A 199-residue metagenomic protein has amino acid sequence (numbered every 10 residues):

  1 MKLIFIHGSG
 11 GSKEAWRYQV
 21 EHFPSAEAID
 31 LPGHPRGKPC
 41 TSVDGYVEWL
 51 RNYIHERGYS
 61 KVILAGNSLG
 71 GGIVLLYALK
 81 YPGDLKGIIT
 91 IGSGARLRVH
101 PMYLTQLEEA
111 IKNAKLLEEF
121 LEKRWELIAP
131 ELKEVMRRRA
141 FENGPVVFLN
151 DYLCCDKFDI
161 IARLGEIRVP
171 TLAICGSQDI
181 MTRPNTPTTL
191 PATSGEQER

Functional and structural regions predicted by a protein language model:
M1-K38, V43: Conserved HGGG/HGGXW glycine-rich cap/lid loop of the alpha/beta-hydrolase fold
G45-V62: Conserved acidic catalytic loop of the alpha/beta-hydrolase fold
G66-G70, V74: Gly/Ala-rich beta-loop-alpha elbow adjacent to hydrolase catalytic centers
L75, L79-K80, L85-K115, C154: Flexible "cap/lid" loop of the alpha/beta hydrolase fold
R98-P101, K115-E166: Conserved alpha/beta-hydrolase catalytic His-Asp/Glu region
I167, A173-C175, D179: Short beta-strand/loop motif that positions the catalytic acidic residue of the alpha/beta-hydrolase fold
I180-T186: Conserved alpha/beta-hydrolase "acid-adjacent" motif
P187-R199: Catalytic histidine neighborhood in serine/cysteine hydrolases with alpha/beta-hydrolase-type architecture
